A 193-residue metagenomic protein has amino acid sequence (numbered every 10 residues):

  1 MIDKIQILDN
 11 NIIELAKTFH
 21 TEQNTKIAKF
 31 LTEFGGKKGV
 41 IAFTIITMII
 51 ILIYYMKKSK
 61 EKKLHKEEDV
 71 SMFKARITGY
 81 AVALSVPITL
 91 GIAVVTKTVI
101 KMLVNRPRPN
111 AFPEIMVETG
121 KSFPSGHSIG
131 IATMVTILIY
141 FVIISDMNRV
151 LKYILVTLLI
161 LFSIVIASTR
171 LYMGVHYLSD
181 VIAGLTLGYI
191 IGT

Functional and structural regions predicted by a protein language model:
M1-F43, K101-M116: N-terminal transmembrane-helix/juxtamembrane module of multi-pass inner/ER membrane proteins
T25-A28, E33-G36, G79-A83, N148-L155 (+1 more regions): Membrane-interface helix-boundary signature
L31, G79-A81, S85, T89 (+4 more regions): Small-residue packing motifs within transmembrane alpha-helices
G35-M56, M134-L138, V142: Hydrophobic alpha-helical transmembrane segments
V40-T47, V86, L90, L155 (+1 more regions): Hydrophobic alpha-helical transmembrane segments of polytopic
I49, E114-T193: Membrane-embedded catalytic cores of phosphoryl/pyrophosphoryl-handling enzymes
Y55, S59, M102, A167 (+1 more regions): Transmembrane helix-loop junctions and nearby membrane-interface residues
K57-E61, H65-R149: Membrane-interface loops
